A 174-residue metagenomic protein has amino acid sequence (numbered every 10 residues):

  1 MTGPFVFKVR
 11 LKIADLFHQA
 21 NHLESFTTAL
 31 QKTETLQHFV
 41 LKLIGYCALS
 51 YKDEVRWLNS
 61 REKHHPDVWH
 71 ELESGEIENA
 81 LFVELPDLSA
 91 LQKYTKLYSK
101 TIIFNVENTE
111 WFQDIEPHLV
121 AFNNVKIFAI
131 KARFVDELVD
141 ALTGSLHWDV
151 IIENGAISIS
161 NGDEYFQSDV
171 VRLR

Functional and structural regions predicted by a protein language model:
T2-H18, I157-R174: Mixed-charge (Asp/Glu-Lys/Arg
F17-N59: Acidic-basic catalytic patches of nuclease active cores, encompassing PD-(D/E)XK and other metal-cofactor nuclease
N21-H22, F26, E78-E84, F166-L173: Short amphipathic beta-strand/extended segments with alternating polar/hydrophobic composition
D53-E62, I151-A156: Short glycine-rich, low-complexity/disordered patches
H65-H70: Short acidic loop-to-beta-strand element that houses the catalytic metal-binding Asp/Glu of nuclease active sites
L72-G75, G162: Short acidic-glycine loop/turn motifs at beta-strand connectors
E76-R133: Catalytic cores of nucleic-acid endonucleases
D114-Y165, V170-V171: Domain-level recognition of nuclease-like catalytic cores that cleave nucleotide substrates
